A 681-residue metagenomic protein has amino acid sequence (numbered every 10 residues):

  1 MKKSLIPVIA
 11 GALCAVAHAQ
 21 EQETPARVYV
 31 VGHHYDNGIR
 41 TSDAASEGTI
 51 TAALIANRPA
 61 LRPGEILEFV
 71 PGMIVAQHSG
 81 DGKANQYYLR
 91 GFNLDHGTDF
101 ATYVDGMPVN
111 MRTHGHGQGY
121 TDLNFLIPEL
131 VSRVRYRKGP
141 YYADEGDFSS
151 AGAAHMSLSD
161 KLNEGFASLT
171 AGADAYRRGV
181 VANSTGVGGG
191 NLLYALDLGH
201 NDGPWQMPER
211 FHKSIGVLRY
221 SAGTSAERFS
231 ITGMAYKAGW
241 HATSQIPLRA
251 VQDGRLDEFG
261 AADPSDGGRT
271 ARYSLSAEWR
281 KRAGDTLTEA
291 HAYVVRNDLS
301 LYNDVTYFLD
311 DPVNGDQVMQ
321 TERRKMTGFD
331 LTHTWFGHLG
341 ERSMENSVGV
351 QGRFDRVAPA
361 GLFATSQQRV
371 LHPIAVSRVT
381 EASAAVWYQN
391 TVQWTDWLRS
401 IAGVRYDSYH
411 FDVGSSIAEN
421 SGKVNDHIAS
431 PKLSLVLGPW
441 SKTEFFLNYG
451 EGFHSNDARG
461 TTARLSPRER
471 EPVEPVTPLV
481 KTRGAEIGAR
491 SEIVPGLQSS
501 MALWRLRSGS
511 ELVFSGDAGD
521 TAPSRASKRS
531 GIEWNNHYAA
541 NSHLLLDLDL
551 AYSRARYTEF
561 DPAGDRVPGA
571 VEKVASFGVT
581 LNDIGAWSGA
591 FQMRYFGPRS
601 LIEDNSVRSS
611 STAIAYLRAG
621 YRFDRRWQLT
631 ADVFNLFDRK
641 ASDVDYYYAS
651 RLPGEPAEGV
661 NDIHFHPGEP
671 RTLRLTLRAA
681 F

Functional and structural regions predicted by a protein language model:
P25-R58, D81-Q86, A153: N-terminal periplasmic "start-of-domain" segments of outer-membrane beta-barrel proteins
I55, P598-R599, Y621-F681: C-terminal beta-signal and adjacent terminal beta-strands/loops of Gram-negative outer-membrane beta-barrel proteins
G64, E68-M111: Extracytoplasmic beta-strand/coil segments of soluble accessory domains associated with Gram-negative outer-membrane
M107-K138, M156-L158, V476, G516: Short acidic/polar hinge/loop motifs at secondary-structure boundaries that mediate gating or recognition
A171-H200, W205-T243, D266-L287, W335 (+3 more regions): Transmembrane beta-barrel wall of Gram-negative outer-membrane proteins
R228-Y236, G268-S416, V436-G438, I493-L503 (+1 more regions): Face-selective signature of the C-terminal outer-membrane beta-barrel domain
E278-R282, L287-V305, G438, E444-H454 (+3 more regions): Membrane-embedded beta-barrel scaffold of Gram-negative outer-membrane proteins
T332-W335, D396, S400, S500-S508 (+2 more regions): Gram-negative outer-membrane beta-barrel transporters
